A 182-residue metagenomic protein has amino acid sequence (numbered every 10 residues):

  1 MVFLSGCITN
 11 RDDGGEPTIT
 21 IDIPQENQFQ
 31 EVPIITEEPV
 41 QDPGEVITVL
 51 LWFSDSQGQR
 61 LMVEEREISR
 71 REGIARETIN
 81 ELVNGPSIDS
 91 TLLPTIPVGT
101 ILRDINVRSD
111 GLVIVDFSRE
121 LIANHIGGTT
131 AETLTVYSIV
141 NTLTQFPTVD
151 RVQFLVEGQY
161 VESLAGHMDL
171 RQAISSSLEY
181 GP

Functional and structural regions predicted by a protein language model:
M1-P182: Bimodal "functional hotspot" detector
